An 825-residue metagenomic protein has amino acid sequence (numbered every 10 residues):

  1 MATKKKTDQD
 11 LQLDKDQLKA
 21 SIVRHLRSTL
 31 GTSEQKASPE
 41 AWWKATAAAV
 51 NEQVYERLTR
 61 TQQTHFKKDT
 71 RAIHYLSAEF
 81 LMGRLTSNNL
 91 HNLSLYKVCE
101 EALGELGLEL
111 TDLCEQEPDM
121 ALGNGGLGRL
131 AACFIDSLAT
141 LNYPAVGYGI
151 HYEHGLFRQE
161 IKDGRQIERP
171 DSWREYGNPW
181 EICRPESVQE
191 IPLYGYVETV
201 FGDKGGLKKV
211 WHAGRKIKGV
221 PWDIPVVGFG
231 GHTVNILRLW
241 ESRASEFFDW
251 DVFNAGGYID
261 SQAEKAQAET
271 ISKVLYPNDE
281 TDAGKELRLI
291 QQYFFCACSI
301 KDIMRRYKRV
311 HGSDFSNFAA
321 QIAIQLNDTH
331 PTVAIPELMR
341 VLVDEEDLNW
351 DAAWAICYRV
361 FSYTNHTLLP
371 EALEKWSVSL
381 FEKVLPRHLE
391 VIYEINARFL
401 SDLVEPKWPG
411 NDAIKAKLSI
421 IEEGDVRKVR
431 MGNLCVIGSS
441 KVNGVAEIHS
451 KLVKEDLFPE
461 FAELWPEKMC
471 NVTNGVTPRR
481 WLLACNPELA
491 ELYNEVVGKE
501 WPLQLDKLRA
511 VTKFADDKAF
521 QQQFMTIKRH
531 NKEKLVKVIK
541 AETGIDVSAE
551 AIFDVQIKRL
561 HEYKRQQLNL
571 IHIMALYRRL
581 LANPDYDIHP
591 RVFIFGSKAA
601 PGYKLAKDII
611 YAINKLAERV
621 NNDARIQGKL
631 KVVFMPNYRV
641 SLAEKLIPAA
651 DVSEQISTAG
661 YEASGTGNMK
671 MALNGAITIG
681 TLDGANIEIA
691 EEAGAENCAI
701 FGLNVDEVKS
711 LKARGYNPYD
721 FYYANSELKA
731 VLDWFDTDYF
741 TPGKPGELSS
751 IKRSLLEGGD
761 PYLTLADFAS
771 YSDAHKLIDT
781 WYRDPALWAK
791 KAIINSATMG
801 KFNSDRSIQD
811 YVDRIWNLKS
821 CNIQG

Functional and structural regions predicted by a protein language model:
A2-G825: A conserved ligand/cofactor-binding region detector
